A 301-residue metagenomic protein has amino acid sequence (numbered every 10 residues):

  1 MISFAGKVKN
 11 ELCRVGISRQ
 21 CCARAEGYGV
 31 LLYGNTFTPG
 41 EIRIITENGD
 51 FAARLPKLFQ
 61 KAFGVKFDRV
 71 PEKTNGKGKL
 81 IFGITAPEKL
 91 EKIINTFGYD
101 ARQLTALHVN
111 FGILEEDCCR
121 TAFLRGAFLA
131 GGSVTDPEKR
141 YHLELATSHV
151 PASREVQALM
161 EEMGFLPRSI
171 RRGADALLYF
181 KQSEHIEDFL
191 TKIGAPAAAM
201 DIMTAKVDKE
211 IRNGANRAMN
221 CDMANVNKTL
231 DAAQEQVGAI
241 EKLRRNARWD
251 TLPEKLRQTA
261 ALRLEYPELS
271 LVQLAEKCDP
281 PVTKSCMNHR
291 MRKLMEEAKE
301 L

Functional and structural regions predicted by a protein language model:
M1-E41, I45-F59: N-terminal, positively charged regions that mediate nucleic acid binding
G16-R24, I113-R120, D250-E254: Structural motif
A25-Y33, A122-A130, A261: Short, hydrophobic/amphipathic alpha-helical patches that form generic packing surfaces within helical domains
F37-R43, E138-R140, S270-V272: Short acidic, hydrophobic short linear motifs in intrinsically disordered regions
T46, A53, K57-M203: DNA-contacting interfaces and partner/effector-binding or oligomerization modules in DNA-centric proteins
F123-A130, C286, M291-L294: Hydrophobic/aromatic-rich, well-ordered segments within soluble, folded domains that form packed cores
K192-R292: Extended mid-to-C-terminal alpha-helical interaction segments
E296-L301: Short, Lys/Arg-enriched C-terminal cap helix and immediately downstream tail that follows
